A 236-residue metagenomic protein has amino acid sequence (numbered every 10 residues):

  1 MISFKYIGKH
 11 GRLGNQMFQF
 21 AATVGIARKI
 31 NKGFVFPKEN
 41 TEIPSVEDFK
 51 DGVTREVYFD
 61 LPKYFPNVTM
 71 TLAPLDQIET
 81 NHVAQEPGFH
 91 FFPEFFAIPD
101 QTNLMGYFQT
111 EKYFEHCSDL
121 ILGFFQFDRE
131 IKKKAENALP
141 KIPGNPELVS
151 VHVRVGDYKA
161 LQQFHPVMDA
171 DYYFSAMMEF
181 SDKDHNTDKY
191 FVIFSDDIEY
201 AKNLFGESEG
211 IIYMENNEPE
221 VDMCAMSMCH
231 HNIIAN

Functional and structural regions predicted by a protein language model:
M1-K5: Extracellular/lumenal mucin-like low-complexity stalks
G8-F18: A short, glycine/small-residue-rich beta-strand->loop->alpha-helix junction that serves as a flexible
L13, D182-N236: Donor-binding and catalytic core of enzymes assembling or modifying cell-surface/extracellular glycoconjugates
Q16-R28, F174-S181: Histidine-anchored nucleotide/phosphate-binding helix
K32-I43: A short beta-strand-loop structural module common to alpha/beta enzyme folds
T41-V46, K159, D197-N203: Short, charged/polar "capping" segments at the starts of alpha-helices and the immediately preceding loops
P44-D188: Secretory-pathway luminal glycosyltransferase catalytic domains
